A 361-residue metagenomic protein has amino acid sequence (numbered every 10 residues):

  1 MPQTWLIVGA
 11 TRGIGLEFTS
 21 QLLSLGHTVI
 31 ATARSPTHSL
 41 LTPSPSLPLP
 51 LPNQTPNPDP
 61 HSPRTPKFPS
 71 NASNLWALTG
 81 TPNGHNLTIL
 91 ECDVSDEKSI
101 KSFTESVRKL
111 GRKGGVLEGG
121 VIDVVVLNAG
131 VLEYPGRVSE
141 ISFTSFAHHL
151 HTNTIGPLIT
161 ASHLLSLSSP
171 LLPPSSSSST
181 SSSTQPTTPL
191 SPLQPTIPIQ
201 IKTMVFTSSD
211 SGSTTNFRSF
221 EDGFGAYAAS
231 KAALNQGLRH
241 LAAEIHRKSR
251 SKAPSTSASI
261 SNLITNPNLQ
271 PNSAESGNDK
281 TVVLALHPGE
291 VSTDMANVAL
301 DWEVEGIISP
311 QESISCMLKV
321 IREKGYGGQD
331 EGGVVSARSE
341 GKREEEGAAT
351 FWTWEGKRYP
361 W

Functional and structural regions predicted by a protein language model:
V8, E118-G130, N153, V205-S208 (+1 more regions): Rossmann-fold scaffold of SDR-type NAD(P)-dependent oxidoreductases
T11, G15-Q21: N-terminal Rossmann NAD(P)H-binding glycine-rich loop of SDR-like oxidoreductase domains
L25-N71: Conserved glycine-rich Rossmann-like NAD(P)H-binding loop of the short-chain dehydrogenase/reductase
T79-K98: Rossmann-fold cofactor-recognition segment
V94-G120: Conserved Rossmann-fold cofactor-binding substructure of NAD(P)-dependent oxidoreductases
G130-V131, R137-L150, I155, S166-S176 (+2 more regions): Catalytic loop of short-chain dehydrogenase/reductase
G156-A161, T203, M317: Conserved internal alpha-helix within the Rossmann fold of NAD(P)-dependent oxidoreductases
N272-S273, G277-K280, A285-L286, V291-T293 (+1 more regions): C-terminal helical subdomain
